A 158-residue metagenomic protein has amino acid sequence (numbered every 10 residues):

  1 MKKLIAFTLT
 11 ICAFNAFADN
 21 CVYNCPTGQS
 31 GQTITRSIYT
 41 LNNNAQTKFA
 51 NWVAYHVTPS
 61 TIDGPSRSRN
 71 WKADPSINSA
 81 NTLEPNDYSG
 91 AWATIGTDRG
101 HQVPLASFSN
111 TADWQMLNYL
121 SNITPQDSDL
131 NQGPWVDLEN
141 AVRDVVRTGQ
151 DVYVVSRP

Functional and structural regions predicted by a protein language model:
M1-L4: Positively charged n-region of N-terminal signal peptides that target proteins for export
A6-T8: Sec-dependent N-terminal signal peptides
A13-N15: N-terminal signal peptide c-region/cleavage motif recognized by signal peptidases
F17, Y55-V57, S68-N70, D113-N118 (+1 more regions): Generic preference for flexible, low-structure residues
N20-T27, Q32-Q46, V53-P59, L130-P158: Catalytic cores of phosphodiester-bond-cleaving enzymes
Q32-R99: Short, His- and charge-rich active-site/binding loops that engage polyanionic ligands
I77-P158: Domain-level detector of nuclease and nuclease-like folds in predominantly extracellular/periplasmic contexts
